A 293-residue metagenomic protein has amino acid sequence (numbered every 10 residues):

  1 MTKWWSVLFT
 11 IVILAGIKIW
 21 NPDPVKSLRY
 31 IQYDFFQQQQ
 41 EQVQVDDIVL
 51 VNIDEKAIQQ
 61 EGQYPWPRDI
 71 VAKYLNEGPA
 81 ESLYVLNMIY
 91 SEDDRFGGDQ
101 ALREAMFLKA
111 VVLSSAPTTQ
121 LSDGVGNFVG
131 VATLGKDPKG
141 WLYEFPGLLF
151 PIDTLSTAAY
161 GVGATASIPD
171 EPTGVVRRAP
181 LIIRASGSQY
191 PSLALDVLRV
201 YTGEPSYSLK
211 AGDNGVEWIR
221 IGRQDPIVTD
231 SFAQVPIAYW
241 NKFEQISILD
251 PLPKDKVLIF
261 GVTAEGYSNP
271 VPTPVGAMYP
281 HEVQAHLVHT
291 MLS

Functional and structural regions predicted by a protein language model:
T2-R220, P253-S293: Non-transmembrane functional regions of envelope-associated proteins
S208-D250: Substrate-access "cap/lid" subdomains that shape and gate the entrance to catalytic or ligand-binding pockets
